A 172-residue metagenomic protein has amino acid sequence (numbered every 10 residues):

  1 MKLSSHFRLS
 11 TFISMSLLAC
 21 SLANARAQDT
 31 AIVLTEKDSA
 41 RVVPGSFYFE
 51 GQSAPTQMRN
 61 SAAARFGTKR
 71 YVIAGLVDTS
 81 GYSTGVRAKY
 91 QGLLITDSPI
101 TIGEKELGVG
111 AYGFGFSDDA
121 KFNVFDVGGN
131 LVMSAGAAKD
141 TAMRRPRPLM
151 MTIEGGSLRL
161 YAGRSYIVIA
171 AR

Functional and structural regions predicted by a protein language model:
K2, A111-F114, L160: Conserved short hydrophobic patches within well-ordered secondary structure
K2-F12: Bacterial N-terminal signal peptides that target proteins for export
S10-S21: Bacterial N-terminal signal peptides
R26-G85, S134-R172: Primarily secretory-pathway and cell-envelope proteins
T79-V127: Mid-length scaffold segments of soluble, non-membrane domains
N130-V132: Local beta-strand/beta-hairpin segments that build beta-sheet-rich folds
